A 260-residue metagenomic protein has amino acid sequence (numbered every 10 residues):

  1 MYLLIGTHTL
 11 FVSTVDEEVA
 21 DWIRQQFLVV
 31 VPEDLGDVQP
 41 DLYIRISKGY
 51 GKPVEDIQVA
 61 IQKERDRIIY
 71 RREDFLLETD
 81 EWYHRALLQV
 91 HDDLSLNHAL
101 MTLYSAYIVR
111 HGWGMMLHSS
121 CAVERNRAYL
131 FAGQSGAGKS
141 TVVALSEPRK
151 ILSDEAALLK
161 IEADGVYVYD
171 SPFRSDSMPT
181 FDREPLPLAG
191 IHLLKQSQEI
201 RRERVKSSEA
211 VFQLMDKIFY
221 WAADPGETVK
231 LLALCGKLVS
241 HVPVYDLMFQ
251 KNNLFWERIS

Functional and structural regions predicted by a protein language model:
M1-A132, L145-L152, A157-S260: A noncatalytic interaction/capping subdomain that flanks phosphate/NTP-handling catalytic cores
A137-K139: Conserved glycine(s) of the Walker
V142: Hydrophobic positions on the alpha1 helix immediately C-terminal to the Walker A/P-loop
